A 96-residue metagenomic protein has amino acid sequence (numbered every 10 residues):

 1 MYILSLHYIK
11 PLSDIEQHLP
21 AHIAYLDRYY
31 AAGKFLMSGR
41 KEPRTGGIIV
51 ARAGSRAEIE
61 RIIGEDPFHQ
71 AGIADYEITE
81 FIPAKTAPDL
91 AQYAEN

Functional and structural regions predicted by a protein language model:
M1-N96: Conserved, structured core segments of small domains
